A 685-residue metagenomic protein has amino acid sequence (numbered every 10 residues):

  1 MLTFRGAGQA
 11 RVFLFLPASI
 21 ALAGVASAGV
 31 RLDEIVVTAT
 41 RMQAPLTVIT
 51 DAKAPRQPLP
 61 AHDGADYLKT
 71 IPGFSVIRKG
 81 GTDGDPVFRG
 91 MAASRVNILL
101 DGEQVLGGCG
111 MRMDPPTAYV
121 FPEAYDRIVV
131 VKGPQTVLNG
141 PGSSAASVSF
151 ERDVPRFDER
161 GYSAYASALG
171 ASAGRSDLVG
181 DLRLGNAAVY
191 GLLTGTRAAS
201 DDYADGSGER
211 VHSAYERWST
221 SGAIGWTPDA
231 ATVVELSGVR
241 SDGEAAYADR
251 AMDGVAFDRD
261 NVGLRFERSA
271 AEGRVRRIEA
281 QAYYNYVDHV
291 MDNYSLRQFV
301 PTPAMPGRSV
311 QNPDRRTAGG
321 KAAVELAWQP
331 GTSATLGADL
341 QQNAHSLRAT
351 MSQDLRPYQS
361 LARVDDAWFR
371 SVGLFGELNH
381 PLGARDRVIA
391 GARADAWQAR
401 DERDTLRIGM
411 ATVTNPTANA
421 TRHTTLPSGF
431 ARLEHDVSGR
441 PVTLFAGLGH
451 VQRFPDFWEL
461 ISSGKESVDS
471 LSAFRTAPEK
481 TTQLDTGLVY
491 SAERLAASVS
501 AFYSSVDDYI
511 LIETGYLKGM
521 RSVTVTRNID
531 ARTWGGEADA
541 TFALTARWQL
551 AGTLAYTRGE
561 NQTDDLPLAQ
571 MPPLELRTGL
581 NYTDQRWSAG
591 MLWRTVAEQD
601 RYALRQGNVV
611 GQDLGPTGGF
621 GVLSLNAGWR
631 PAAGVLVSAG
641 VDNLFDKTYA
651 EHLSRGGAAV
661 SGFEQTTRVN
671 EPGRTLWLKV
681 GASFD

Functional and structural regions predicted by a protein language model:
L32-A65, D85, A93, S221: N-terminal periplasmic "start-of-domain" segments of outer-membrane beta-barrel proteins
Q104-K132, R521, E664: Short acidic/polar hinge/loop motifs at secondary-structure boundaries that mediate gating or recognition
E123-R127, K132, V137-S207, S213-T220: Outer-membrane beta-barrel translocator/receptor signature
G170-A199, G208-E244, G254-R277, W328-T332 (+3 more regions): Transmembrane beta-barrel wall of Gram-negative outer-membrane proteins
T232-S241, D260-A411, A418, H423-G439 (+5 more regions): Face-selective signature of the C-terminal outer-membrane beta-barrel domain
D242-E244, Y286-V290, A344, M351 (+7 more regions): Surface-exposed extracellular loop regions of Gram-negative outer-membrane beta-barrel proteins, predominantly
A251-A271, N312-T317, A367-F369, P416-V437 (+5 more regions): Outer-membrane beta-barrel signature, preferentially recognizing the C-terminal barrel domain of Gram-negative
P381-V388, A396-W397, A496-A497, F502-V506 (+3 more regions): Gram-negative outer-membrane beta-barrel transporters
